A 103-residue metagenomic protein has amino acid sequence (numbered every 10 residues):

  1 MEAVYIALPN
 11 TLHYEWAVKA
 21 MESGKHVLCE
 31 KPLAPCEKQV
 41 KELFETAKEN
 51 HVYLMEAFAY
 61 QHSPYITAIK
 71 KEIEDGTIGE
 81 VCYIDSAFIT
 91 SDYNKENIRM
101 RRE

Functional and structural regions predicted by a protein language model:
M1-T46: Beta-loop-alpha module in the N-terminal Rossmann-like domain of NAD(P)-dependent dehydrogenases, especially those
P9, P32, F58-Q61, F88: Structured beta->alpha junctions
V18-M21, K48, F58, K70: Residues within alpha-helical segments
G24-V27, L54, P64-I66, Y93: Hydrophobic alpha-helical elements and their junctions with loops/disorder across both membrane and soluble proteins
E42-A59, E80-D85: Rossmann-fold dehydrogenase core element
Y60-E103: Predominantly a Rossmann-like dinucleotide-binding segment in NAD(P)-dependent oxidoreductases
